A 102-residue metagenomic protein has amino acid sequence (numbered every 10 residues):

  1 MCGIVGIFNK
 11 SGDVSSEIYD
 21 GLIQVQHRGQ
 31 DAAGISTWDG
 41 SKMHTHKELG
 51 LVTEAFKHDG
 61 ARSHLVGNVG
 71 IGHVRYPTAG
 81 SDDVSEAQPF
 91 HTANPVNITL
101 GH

Functional and structural regions predicted by a protein language model:
M1-H102: N-terminal glutamine amidotransferase
